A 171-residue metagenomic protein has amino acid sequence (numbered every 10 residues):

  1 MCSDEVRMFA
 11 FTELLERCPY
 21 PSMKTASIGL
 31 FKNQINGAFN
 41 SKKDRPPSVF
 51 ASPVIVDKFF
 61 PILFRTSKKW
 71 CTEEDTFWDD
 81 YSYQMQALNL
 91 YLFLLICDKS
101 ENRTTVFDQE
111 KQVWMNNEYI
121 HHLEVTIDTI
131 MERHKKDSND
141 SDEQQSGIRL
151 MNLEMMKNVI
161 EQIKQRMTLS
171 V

Functional and structural regions predicted by a protein language model:
M1, R65-S82, E132-L150: Acidic, Ser/Thr- and Gly/Pro-rich intrinsically disordered linkers and low-complexity segments that flank or connect
D4-F107: Long alpha-helical HEAT/HEAT-like repeat alpha-solenoid scaffolds in very large eukaryotic proteins, especially those
Q34, Q84-Q86, Q109-Q112, Q144-Q145 (+1 more regions): Residue-identity detector for glutamine
H121-V171: Eukaryote-biased recognition of C-terminal alpha-helical segments
